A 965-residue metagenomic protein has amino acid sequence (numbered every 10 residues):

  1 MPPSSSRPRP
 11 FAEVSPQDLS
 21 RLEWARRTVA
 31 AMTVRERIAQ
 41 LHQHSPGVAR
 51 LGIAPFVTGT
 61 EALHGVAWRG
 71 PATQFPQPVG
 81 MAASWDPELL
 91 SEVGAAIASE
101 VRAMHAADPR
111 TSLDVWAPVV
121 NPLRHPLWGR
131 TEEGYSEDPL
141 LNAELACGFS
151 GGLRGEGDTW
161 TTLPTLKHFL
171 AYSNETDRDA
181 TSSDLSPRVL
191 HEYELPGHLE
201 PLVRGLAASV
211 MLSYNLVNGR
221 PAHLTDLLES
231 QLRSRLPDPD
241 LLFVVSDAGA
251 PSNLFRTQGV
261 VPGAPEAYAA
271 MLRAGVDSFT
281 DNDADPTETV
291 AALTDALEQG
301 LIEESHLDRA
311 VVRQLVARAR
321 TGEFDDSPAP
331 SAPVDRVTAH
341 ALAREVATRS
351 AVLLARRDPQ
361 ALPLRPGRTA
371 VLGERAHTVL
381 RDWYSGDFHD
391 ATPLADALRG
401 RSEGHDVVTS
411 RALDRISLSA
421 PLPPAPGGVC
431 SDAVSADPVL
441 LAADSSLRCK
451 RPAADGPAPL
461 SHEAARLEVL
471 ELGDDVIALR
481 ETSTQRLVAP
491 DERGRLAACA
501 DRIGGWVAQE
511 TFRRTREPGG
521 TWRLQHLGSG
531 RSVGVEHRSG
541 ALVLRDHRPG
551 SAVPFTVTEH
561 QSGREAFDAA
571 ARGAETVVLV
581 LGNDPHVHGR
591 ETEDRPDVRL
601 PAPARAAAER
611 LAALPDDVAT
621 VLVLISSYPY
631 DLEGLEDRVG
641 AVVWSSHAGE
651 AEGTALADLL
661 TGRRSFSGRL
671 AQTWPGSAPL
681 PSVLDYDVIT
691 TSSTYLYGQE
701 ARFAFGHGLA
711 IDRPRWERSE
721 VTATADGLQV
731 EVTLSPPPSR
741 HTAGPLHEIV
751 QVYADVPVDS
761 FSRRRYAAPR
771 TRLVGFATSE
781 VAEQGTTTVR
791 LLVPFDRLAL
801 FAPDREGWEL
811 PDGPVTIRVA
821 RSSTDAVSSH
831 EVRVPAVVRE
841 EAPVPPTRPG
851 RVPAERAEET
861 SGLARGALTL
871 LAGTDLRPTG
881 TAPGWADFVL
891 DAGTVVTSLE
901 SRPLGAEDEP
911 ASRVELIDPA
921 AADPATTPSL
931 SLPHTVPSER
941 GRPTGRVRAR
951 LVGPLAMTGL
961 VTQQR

Functional and structural regions predicted by a protein language model:
M1-F801, E809-S823, Q964-R965: Glycoside hydrolase catalytic-domain context in secreted enzymes
L447-R451, T691, R851-A886, G905: Glycan-recognition and processing domains
G520, S898, E939-V952: Noncatalytic modules at the cell exterior or secretory-pathway interfaces, chiefly beta-strand-rich lectin/adhesion
T778-T787, G880, A920-T926, T935-G941: Short proline/glycine- and polar residue-rich coil/turn motifs
G785-L791, G884-F888, P928-L930, H934: Short strand-edge motifs at loop-to-beta-strand transitions and within beta-strands of extracellular beta-rich domains
D891-S898: Extended extracellular/luminal ectodomain segments enriched in beta-structured repeat modules
E907-A922: Short, surface-exposed beta-strand/strand-loop-strand elements in extracellular ectodomains
P954-R965: Exposed low-complexity, polar/acidic, P/S/T/G-rich flexible segments that act as propeptides, protease-susceptible
